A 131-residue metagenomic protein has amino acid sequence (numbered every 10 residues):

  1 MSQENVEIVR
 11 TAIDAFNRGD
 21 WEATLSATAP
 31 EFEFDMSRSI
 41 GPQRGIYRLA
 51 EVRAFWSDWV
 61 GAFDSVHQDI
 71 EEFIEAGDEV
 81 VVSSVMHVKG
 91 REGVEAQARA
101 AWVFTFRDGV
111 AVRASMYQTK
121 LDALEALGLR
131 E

Functional and structural regions predicted by a protein language model:
M1-P30, V110, A126-E131: Short, low-complexity N-terminal intrinsically disordered segments enriched in polar/charged residues
E22-D78: A solvent-exposed, acidic/Ser-Thr-rich amphipathic alpha-helical stretch
V66-Q68, E95-W102: Short, surface-exposed coil-to-beta transition loops
G77-M86: A short hydrophobic beta-strand element
M86-V88, F106: Hydrophobic beta-strand positions in extracellular immunoglobulin-like domains
E92-E95, D122-G128: A short, polar/proline- and glycine-enriched secondary-structure boundary/capping micro-motif
W102-E125: Short beta-strand edge/turn micro-motifs at domain boundaries
